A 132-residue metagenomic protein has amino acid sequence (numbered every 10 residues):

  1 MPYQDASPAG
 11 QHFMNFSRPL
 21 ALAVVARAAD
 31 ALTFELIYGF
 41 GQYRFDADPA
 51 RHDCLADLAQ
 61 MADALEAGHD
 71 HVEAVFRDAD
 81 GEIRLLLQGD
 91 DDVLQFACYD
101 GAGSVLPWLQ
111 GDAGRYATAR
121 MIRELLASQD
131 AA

Functional and structural regions predicted by a protein language model:
M1-Q4, A131-A132: Short intrinsically disordered terminal tails
D5, H12-A23, Y38-F45, P49 (+2 more regions): N-terminal intrinsically disordered, cationic/polar leader segments that include organellar targeting peptides
A29-F40, D90, Q95: A short, structured beta-strand/loop element
G41-F45, E82-R84, G101-L109: Short, surface-exposed beta-strand/loop "edge" segments at domain boundaries and coil↔beta transitions
Y43-D80: Short, well-structured hydrophobic secondary-structure segments
A47-C54, Q88-V93, D112-R115: A short, sequence-level motif marking secondary-structure junctions
H71-A97: Short, structured protein-protein interaction patches enriched in aromatics and acidic/basic residues, typified by
C98-A132: Mixed-charge, glycine-accented linear interaction segment located at domain edges/termini
